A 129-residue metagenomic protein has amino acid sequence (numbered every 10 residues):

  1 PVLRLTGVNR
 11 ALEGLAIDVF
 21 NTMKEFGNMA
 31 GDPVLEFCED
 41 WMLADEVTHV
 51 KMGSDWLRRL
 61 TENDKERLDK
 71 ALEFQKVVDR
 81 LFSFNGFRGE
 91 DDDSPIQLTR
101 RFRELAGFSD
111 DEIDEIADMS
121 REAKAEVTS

Functional and structural regions predicted by a protein language model:
P1-S129: Non-heme di-metal
